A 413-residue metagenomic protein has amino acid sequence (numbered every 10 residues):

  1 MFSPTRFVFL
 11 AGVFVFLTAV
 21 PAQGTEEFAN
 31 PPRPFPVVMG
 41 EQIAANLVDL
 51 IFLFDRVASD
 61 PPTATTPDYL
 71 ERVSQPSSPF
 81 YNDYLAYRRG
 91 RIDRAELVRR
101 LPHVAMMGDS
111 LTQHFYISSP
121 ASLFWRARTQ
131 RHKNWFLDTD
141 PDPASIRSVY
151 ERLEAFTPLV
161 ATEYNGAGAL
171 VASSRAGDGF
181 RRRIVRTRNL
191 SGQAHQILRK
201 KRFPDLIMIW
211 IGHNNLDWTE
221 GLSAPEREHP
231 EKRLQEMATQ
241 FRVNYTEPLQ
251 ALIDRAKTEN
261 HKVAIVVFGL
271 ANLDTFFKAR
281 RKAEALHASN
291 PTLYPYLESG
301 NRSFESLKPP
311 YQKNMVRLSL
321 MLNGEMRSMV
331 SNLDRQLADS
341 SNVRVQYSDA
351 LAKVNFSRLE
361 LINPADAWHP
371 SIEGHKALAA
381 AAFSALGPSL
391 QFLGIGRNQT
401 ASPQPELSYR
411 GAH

Functional and structural regions predicted by a protein language model:
F2-S3, L10-V13, L17-V160, F203 (+1 more regions): N-terminal secretory targeting modules
H103-F115, A161-G166, D205-W210, N215-D217 (+2 more regions): Structural recognition of the beta-strand scaffold that forms the well-ordered cores of secreted hydrolase catalytic
M107-A121, G269-L293: Short, solvent-exposed beta-strand-terminating loops
F115-P120, A176, W218-S223, F277-R281 (+1 more regions): Short, solvent-exposed loop/turn and secondary-structure capping segments
S122-Q250: Conserved SGNH/GDSL esterase-like catalytic core that processes O-acyl groups on lipids and polysaccharides
A256-V263: A short helix->loop->beta-strand "cap" motif at the edges of active sites that frequently abuts
F276-Q346, I372: Substrate-gating cap/lid alpha-helix
L320-S328, N332, V343-I395: Extracellular low-complexity, Gly/Ser/Thr-rich intrinsically disordered linkers and protease-sensitive activation/hinge
